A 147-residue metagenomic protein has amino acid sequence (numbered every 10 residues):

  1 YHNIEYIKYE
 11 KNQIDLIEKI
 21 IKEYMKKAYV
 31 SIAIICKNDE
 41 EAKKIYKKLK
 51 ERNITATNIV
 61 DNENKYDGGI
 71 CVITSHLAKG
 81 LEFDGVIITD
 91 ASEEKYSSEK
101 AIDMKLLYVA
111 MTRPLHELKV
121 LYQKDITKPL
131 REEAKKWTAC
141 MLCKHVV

Functional and structural regions predicted by a protein language model:
Y1, K144-V147: Accessible peptide chain termini
Y1-Y9: Interdomain hinge/linker at the junction between the two RecA-like core domains of SF2 helicases
K11-I14, K22-K119, K124, R131-A134 (+1 more regions): Core RecA-like ATPase module of SF1/SF2 helicases and allied nucleic-acid translocases
K136-H145: Acidic, Ser/Thr-rich peripheral helices and adjacent loops at domain boundaries
